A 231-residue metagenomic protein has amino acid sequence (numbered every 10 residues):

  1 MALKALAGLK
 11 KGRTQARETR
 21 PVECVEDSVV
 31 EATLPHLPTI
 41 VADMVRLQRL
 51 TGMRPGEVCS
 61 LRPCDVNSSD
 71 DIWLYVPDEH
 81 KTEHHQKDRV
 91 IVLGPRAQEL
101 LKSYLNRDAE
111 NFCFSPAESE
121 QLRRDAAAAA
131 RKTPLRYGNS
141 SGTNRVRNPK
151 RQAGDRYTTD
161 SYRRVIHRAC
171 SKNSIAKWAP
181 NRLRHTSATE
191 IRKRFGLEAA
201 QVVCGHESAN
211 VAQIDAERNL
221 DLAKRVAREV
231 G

Functional and structural regions predicted by a protein language model:
M1-C59, Q86-K87, E118-E120, R184: Basic, Lys/Arg- and aromatic-enriched nucleic-acid-binding interface segment
A2-R13, R17, E120-K150: Charged, glycine/proline-rich intrinsically disordered loops and linkers
E26, V76-E79, G94, S115 (+1 more regions): Residue-level detector of conserved, well-ordered beta-strand and adjacent loop positions that form binding/recognition
A32-A42, T51, I91, S103-F112 (+3 more regions): Short, basic (Lys/Arg/His-rich) helix/loop patches that form interaction surfaces in the mid-to-C-terminal regions
V66-I72: Short, ordered beta-strand-loop transition motifs
L74, K87-V92: Well-ordered beta-strand positions in beta-sheet-rich domains
D78-E83, K193, L197, C204-G231: Catalytic-site neighborhood detector that most strongly recognizes the C-terminal catalytic loop/helix of tyrosine
K81, E99, S119-E120: Active-site/binding-pocket entry motifs
